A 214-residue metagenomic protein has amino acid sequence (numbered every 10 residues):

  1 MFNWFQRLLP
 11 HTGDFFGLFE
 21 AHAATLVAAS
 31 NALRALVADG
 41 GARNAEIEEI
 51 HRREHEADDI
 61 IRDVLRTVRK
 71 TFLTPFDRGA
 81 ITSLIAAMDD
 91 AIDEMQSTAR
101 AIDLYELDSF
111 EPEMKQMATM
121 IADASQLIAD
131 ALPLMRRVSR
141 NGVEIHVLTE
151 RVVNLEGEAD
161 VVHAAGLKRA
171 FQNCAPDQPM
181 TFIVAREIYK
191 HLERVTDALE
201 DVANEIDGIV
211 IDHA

Functional and structural regions predicted by a protein language model:
M1-A214: Cytosolic, long alpha-helical scaffolding segments
